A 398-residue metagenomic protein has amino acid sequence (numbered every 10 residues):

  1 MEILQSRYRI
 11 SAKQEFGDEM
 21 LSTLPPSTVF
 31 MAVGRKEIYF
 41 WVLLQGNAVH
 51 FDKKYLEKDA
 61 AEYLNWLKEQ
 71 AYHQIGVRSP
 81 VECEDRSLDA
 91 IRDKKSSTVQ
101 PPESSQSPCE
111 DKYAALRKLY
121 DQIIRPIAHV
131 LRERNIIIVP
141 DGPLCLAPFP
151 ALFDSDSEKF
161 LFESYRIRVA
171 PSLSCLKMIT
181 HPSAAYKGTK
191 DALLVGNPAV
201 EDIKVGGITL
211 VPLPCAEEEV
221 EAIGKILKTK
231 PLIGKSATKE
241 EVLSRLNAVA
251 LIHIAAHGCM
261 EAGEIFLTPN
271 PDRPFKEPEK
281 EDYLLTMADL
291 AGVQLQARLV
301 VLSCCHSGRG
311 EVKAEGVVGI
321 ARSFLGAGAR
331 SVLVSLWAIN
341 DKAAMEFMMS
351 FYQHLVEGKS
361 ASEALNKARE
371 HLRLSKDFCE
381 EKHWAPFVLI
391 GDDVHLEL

Functional and structural regions predicted by a protein language model:
M1-R7: Short, charge-rich amphipathic alpha-helical segments embedded in non-transmembrane helical bundles/solenoids
A12-E69, I75-L398: Catalytic cores of enzymes
